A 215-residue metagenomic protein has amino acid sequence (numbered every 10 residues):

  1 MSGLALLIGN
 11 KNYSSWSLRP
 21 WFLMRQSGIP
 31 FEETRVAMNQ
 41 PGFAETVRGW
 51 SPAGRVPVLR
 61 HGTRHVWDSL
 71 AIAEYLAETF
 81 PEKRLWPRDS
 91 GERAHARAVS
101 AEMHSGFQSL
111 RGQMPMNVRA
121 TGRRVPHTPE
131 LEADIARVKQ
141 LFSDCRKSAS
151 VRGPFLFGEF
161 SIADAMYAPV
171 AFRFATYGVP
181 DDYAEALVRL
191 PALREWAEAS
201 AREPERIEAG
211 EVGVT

Functional and structural regions predicted by a protein language model:
M1-P129: GST-like domain detector, emphasizing the conserved glutathione-binding G-site in the N-terminal thioredoxin-like
S51, R124, T128, Y177 (+1 more regions): Alpha-helix initiation/capping motif
A77, V170-A171, A197: Active-site-flanking alpha-helical
M103, F107-P191: GST-like fold's C-terminal all-alpha helical module
D182-T215: Long hydrophobic alpha-helical segments typical of transmembrane helices together with their membrane-interfacial
